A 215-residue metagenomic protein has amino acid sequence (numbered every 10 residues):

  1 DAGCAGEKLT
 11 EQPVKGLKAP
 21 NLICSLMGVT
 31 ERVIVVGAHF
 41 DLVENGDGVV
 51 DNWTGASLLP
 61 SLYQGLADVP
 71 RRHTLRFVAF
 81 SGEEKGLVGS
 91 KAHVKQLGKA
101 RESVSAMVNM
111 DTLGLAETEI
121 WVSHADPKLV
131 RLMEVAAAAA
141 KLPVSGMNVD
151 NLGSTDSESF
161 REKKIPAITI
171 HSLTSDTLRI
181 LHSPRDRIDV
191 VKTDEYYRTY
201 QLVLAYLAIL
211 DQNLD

Functional and structural regions predicted by a protein language model:
D1-M27: A non-catalytic alpha/beta surface segment that caps or lines the substrate-entry region of metallo-dependent hydrolase
G6-V14, L75, V144-D150, D215: Surface-exposed patches in mature extracellular/periplasmic domains of secreted proteins
K8, L22-S25, V33-G37, R76-A79 (+4 more regions): Structural recognition of the beta-strand scaffold that forms the well-ordered cores of secreted hydrolase catalytic
K15-K18, L26-T30, V69-R72, K99-E102 (+2 more regions): Extracellular/periplasmic catalytic domains that process cell-envelope and extracellular macromolecules
K18-A19, L42-A136, L142, G153-S157: Acidic/histidine-rich catalytic neighborhood of metal-dependent amide-processing enzymes
R32, A38-E44, P184: Glycine/charged-rich beta-loop-alpha catalytic/anionic-binding loops adjacent to active sites
L115-D215: Active-site-adjacent substrate-binding region of metalloamidase/peptidase-like peptide-processing proteins
